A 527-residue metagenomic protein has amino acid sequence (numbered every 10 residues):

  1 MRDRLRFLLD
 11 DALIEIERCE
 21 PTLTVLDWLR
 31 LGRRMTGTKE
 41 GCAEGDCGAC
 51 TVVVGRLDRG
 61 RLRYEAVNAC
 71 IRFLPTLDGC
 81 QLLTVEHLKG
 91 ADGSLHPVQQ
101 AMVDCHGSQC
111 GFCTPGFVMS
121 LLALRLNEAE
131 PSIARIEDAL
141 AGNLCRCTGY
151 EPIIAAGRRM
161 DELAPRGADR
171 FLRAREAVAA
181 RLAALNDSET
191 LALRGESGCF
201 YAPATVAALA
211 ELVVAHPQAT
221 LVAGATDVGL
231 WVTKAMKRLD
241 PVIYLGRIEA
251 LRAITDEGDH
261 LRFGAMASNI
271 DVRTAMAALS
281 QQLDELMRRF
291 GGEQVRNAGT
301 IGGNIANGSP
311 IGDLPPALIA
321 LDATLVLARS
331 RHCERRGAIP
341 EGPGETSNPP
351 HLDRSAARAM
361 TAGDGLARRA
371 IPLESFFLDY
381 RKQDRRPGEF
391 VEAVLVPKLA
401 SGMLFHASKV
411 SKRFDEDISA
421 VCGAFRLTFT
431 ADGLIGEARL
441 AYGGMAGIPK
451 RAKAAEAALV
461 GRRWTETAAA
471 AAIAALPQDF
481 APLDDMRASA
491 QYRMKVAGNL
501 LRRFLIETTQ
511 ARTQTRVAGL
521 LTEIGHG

Functional and structural regions predicted by a protein language model:
M1-L5: Short structural boundary motif marking the start of a folded domain
L8, L13, V52-L57, E65-A69 (+5 more regions): C-terminal structural segment of proteins
D11-T22: Short, contiguous acidic and Ser/Thr-rich linear segments
E20-V52: A basic, amphipathic helix-loop patch mediating RNA/tRNA/ribosome contacts
L29-M35, S94-L95, N127-E130: Short Cys/His-rich Zn2+-coordinating modules
V54-V85: S4-like RNA-binding module at protein N-termini
G79-C105: NAD(P)H dinucleotide-binding glycine-rich loop of Rossmann-like/cofactor-binding domains, especially the beta1-alpha1
